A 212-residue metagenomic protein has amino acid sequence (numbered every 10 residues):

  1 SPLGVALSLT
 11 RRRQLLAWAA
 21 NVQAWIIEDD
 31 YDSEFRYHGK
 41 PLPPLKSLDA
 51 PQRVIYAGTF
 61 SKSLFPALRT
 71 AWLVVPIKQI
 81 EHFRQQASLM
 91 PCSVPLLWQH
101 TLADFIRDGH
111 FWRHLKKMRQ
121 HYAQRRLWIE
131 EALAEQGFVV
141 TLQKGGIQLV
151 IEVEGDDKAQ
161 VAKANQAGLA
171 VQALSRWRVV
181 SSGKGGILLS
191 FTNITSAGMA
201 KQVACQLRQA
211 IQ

Functional and structural regions predicted by a protein language model:
S1-Q212: PLP-dependent class I/II
